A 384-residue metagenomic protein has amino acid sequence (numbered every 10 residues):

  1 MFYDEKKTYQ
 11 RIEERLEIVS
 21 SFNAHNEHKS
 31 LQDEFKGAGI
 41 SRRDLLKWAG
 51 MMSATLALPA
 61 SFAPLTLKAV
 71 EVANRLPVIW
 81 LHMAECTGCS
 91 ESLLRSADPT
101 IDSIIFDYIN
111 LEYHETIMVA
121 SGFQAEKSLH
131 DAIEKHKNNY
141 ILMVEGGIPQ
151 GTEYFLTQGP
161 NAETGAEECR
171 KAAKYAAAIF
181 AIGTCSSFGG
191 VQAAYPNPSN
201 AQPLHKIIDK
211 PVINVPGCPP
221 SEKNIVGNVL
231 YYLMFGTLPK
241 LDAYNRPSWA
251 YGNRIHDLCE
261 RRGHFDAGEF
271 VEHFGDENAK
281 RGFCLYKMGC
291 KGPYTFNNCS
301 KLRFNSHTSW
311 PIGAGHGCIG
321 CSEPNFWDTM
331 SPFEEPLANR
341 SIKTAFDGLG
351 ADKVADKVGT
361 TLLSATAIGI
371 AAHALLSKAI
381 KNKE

Functional and structural regions predicted by a protein language model:
M1-I40: N-terminal secretory signal peptides
F2, L46, P64-C169, G369: Extended, subdomain-level signal for the structured scaffold at the beginning of enzyme domains
D44-T66: N-terminal export signals
A84-S90, T184, F188, E260 (+2 more regions): Local cysteine-cluster metal-coordination motifs and their immediate loop/turn environment, predominantly Fe-S cluster
L230, M234-R303: A conserved mid-domain beta-alpha-beta active-site/ligand-binding segment of alpha/beta enzyme cores
E277-N278, L302-P311, P332-K343: Short cysteine/histidine-rich metal-coordination sites, predominantly Zn2+-binding motifs
L349-L362: Juxtamembrane/start-of-transmembrane alpha-helix segments at the extracytoplasmic/lumenal side of membrane anchors
A365-K378: Alpha-helical transmembrane segments
